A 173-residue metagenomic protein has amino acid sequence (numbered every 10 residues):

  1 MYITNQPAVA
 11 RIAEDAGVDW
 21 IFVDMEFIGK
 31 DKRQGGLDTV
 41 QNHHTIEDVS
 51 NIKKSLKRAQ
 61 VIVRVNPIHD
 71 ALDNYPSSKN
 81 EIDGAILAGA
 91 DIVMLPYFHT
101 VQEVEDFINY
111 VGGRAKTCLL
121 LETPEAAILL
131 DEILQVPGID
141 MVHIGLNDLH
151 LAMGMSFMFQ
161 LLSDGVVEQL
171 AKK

Functional and structural regions predicted by a protein language model:
M1-Q60, D70-Y75, K79, G138: Conserved N-terminal beta1-alpha1 strand-loop-helix module at the mouth
M1-T4, I21-V23, V61-V65, V93-L95 (+2 more regions): Hydrophobic faces of well-ordered beta-strands that scaffold small-molecule active sites in alpha/beta enzyme cores
T4-A8, M25-F27, V65-H69, Y97-H99 (+2 more regions): Active-site-proximal loop/turn and secondary-structure-junction residues that shape catalytic pockets, frequently
A13, V93, I133, G145: Conserved, mostly hydrophobic/aromatic
I28-I52, A71-S78, L95-A115, A126-L129 (+1 more regions): Active-site-adjacent beta->alpha loops and helix N-cap segments on the catalytic face of soluble alpha/beta enzymes
S55-L56, I62-V65, V166: Extended, non-catalytic scaffold segments that flank or surround catalytic motifs
L56-A59, G84-I92, G112-K116, K173: Short, surface-exposed connector motifs at secondary-structure boundaries
G138-D148: A structural motif
